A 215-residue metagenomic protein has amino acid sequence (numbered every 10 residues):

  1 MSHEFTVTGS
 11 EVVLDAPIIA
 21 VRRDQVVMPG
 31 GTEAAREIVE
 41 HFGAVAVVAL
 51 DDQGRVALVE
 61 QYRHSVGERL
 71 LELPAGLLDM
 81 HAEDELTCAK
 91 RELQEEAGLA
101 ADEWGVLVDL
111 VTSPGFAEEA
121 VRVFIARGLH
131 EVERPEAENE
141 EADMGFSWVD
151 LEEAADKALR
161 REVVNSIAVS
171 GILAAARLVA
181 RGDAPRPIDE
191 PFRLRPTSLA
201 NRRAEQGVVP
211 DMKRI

Functional and structural regions predicted by a protein language model:
S2-E4, R36-V39, A46-R91, E133 (+3 more regions): Conserved Nudix-box catalytic region and its N-terminal flanking loop in Nudix hydrolases and closely related
S2-F5, T32, V106, P114-F116 (+3 more regions): Nudix hydrolase/Nudix homology domain
G9-V48, D52-Q53: Acidic, metal-coordinating catalytic segment for phosphate/diphosphate chemistry, firing primarily on the Nudix
S10, V59-Q61, D109: Residue-level detector of high-confidence beta-strand sites
A20, F42-G43, R63-S65, E72-A75 (+3 more regions): Active-site segment of metal-dependent pyrophosphate-handling enzymes, primarily the Nudix hydrolase catalytic core
R23, E37-I38, Q61, V111 (+1 more regions): Short clusters of small/polar residues that mark proteolytic maturation junctions
R23-Q25, A49, I125-R127, W148-D150: Short, well-ordered beta-strand micro-motif
G30-G31, D51-Q53, Y62, A82 (+3 more regions): Short loop segments at secondary-structure junctions
